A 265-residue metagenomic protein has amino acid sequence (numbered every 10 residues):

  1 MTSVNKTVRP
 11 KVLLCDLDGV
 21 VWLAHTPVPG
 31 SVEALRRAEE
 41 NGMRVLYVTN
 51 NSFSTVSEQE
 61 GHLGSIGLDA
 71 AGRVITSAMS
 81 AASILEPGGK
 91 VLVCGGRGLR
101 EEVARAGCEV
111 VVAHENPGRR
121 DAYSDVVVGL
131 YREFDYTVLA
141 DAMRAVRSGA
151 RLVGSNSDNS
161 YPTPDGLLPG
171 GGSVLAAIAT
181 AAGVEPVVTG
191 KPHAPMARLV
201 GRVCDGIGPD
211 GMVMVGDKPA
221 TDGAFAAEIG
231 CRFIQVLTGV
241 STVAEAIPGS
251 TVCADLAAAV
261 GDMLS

Functional and structural regions predicted by a protein language model:
T2-C15, V20-N41, S52-R73, M79-S265: Asp-based, Mg2+/Mn2+-dependent phosphohydrolase catalytic module
